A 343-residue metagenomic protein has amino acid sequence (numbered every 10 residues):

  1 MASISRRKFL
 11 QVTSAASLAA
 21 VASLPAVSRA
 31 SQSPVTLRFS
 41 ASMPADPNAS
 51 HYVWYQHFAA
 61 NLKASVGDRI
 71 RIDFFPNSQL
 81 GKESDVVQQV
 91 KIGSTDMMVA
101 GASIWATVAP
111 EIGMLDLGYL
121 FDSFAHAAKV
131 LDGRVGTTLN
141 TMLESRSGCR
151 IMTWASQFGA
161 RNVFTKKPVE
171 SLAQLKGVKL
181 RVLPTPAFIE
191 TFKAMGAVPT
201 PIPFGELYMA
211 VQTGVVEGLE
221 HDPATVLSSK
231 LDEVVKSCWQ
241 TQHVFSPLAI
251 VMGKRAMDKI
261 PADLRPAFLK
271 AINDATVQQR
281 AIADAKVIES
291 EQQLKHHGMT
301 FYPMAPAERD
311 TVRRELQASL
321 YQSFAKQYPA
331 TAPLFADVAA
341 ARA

Functional and structural regions predicted by a protein language model:
A2-H126, V135, T141-A343: N-terminal secretory/targeting leader peptides
